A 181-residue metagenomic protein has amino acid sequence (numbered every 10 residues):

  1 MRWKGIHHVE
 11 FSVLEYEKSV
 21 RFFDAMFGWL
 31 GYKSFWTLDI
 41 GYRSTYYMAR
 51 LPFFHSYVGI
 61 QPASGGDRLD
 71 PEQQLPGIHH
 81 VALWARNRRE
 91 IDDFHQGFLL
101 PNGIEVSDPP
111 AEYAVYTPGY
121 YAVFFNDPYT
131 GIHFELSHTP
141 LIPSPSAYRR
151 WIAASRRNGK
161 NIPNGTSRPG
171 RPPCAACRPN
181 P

Functional and structural regions predicted by a protein language model:
R2, Q96, L100-P181: Vicinal oxygen chelate
W3, E10-V58: Core segments of cupin and vicinal oxygen chelate
I6-L14, P71-G97, Y121-N126: Vicinal oxygen chelate
F22-M26, F94-L100: Short amphipathic alpha-helices in soluble, non-transmembrane regions that often serve as interface/regulatory elements
P52-F53, Q74, Y116: Extracellular/periplasmic catalytic domains that process cell-envelope and extracellular macromolecules
V58-Q61, V123: Conserved GNAT-family N-acetyltransferase fold
P62-G65, H138-P140: Acetyl-CoA-dependent GNAT
G65-P71: Short beta-strand/turn micro-motifs at beta-sheet edges
